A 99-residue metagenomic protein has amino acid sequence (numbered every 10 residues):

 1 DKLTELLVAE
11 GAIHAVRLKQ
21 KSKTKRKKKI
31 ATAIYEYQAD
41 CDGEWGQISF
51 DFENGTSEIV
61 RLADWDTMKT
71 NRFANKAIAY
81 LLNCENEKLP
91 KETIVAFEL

Functional and structural regions predicted by a protein language model:
D1-L7: Charged, compositionally biased non-catalytic regions
V8-G11, K29, T70-N75: Generic signature of intrinsically disordered, low-complexity, basic-rich segments and short cationic peptides
G11-F50: Amphipathic, interaction-prone secondary-structure segments
G43-A63: A short, surface-exposed beta-strand/turn
S57-L99: Acidic, low-complexity intrinsically disordered segments
